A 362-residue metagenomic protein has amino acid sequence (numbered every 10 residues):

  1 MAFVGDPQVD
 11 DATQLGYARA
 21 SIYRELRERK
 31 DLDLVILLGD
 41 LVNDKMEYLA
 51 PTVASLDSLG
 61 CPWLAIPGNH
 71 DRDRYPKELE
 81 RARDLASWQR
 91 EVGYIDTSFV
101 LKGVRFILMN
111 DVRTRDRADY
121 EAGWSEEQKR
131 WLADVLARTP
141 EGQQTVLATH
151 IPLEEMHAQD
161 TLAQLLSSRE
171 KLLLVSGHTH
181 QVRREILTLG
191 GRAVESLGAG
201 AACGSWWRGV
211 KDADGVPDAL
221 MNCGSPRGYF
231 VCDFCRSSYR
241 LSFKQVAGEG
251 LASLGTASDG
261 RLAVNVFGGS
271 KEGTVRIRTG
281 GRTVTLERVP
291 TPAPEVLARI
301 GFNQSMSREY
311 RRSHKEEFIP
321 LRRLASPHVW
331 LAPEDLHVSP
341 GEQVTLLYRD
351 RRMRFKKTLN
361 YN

Functional and structural regions predicted by a protein language model:
M1-F3, L37, A65-I66, L147 (+1 more regions): Residue-level marker for buried hydrophobic side chains located in beta-strands that build the well-ordered beta-sheet
M1-P51, P340-E342, N362: N-terminal active-site segment of His-dependent metallophosphoesterases
D6, G39-D40, G68-N69, H150 (+1 more regions): Active-site glycine-centered loops adjacent to acidic/histidine catalytic or metal-binding residues that shape
L38, V135-E155: Short acidic, glycine-rich surface-loop motifs adjacent to enzyme active sites
M46-E141, H157-V175, T179-F234, Y239: Extended active-site neighborhood of metal-dependent phosphoesterases/phosphodiesterases
C61, P294-P333: Aromatic sugar-binding surface patches on proteins that engage polysaccharides or sugar-phosphate polymers
R192-G280, F318-P320, V329-T358: Binuclear metal-dependent phosphoesterase catalytic core
K271-F302: Extended low-complexity, serine/threonine- and proline-enriched intrinsically disordered segments
